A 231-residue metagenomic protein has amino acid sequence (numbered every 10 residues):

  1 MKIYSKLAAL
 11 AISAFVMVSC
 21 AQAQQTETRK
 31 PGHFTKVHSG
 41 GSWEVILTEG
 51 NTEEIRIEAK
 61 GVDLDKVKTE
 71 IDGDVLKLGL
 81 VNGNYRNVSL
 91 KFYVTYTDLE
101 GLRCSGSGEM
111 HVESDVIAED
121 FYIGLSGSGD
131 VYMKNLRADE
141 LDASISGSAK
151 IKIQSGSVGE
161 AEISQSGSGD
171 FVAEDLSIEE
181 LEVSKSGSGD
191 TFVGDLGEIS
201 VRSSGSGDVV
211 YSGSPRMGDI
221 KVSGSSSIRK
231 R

Functional and structural regions predicted by a protein language model:
M1-R231: Intrinsically disordered, low-complexity terminal regions
